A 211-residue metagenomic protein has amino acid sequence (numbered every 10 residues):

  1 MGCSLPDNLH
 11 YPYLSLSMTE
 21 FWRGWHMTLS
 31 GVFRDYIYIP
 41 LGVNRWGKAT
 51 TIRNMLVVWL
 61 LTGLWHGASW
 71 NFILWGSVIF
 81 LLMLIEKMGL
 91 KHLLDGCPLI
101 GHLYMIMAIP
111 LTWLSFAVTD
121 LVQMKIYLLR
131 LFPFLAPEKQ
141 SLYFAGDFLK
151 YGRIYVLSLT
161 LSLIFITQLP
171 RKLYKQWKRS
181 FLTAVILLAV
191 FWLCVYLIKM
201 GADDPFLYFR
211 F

Functional and structural regions predicted by a protein language model:
M1-R210: Membrane-embedded transmembrane alpha-helical bundles that form the catalytic cores of multi-pass lipid-modifying
